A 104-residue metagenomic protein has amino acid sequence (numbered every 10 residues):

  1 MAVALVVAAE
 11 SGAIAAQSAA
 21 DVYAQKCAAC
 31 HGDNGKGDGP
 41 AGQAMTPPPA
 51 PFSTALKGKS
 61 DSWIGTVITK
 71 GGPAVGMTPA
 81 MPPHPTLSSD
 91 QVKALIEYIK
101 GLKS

Functional and structural regions predicted by a protein language model:
M1-A4: Sec-dependent N-terminal signal peptides
V7-A24: Electrostatic cytochrome c docking/interface patches
G12-I14, G32, A41: Extended, well-structured beta-strand/loop surface patches that form recognition or cofactor-anchoring regions within
A16, A20, K57, D61 (+1 more regions): Solvent-exposed, acidic/flexible segments
A20, K36-T66: Gly/Gly-Pro-rich "capping" loops immediately C-terminal to redox-active cysteine motifs in periplasmic/lumenal
Y23-D33, L95-I99: The canonical Cys-X-X-Cys-His
C30-G37, T69: Detector for the c-type heme attachment site
Q43-S53, T69-L102: Axial heme c-ligation environment in periplasmic c-type cytochrome domains
